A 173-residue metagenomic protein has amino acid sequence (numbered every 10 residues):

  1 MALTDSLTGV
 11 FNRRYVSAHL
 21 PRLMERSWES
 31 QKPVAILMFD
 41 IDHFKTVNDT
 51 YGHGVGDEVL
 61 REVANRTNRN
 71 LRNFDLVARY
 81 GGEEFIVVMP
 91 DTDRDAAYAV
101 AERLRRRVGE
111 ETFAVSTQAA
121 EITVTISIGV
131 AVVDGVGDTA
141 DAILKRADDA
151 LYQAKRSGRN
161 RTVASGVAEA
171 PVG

Functional and structural regions predicted by a protein language model:
M1-A18, F39-H53, R61: Conserved nucleotide-binding and Mg2+-coordinating catalytic segments in signaling enzymes
M1-L7, R14-R26, P33, D75-L76 (+1 more regions): Signal-transducing coiled-coil linker helices
H19-Y51, T67, A78, A97: Active-site-proximal structural segments of metal-dependent nucleotidyl cyclase/transferase enzymes
F44, V63, V77-Y80, F85 (+1 more regions): Hydrophobic framework residues that shape the active-site pocket of cyclic nucleotide turnover catalytic cores
V59, R72, I86-R106, I143: Short helix/loop segment flanking the catalytic signature motif in cyclic-nucleotide metabolism enzymes
A64-N65, A96-A114, D148: Alpha-helical scaffold within the catalytic cores of cyclic-nucleotide enzymes
R79, V108-I126: Catalytic core regions of nucleotide second-messenger enzymes
P90, Y98-A101, A131-G173: Catalytic-core segments of nucleotide cyclases and related cyclic-nucleotide turnover enzymes
